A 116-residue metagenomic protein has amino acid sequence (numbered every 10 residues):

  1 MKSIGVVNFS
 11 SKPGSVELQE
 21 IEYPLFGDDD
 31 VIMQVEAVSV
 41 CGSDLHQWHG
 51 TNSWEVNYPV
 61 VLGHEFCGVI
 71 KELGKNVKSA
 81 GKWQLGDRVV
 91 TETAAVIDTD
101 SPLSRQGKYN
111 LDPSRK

Functional and structural regions predicted by a protein language model:
M1-V6: Short structural boundary motif marking the start of a folded domain
F9-K12, V38: Short polar catalytic/cofactor-binding loops
K12-E17, G42-S43: Short N-terminal binding/cap micro-motifs at the start of the first secondary-structure element
P24-V38, T51-P102: Glycine-rich beta-strand-centered segment in the early N-terminal region that forms part of a ligand/cofactor-binding
S43-H49: Cytochrome P450 core scaffold surrounding the K-helix E-X-X-R motif and the conserved "meander" helix-loop region
L45, A80-K82, D112-S114: Short, solvent-exposed secondary-structure boundary/capping segments
A95-K116: NAD(P)H dinucleotide-binding glycine-rich loop of Rossmann-like/cofactor-binding domains, especially the beta1-alpha1
